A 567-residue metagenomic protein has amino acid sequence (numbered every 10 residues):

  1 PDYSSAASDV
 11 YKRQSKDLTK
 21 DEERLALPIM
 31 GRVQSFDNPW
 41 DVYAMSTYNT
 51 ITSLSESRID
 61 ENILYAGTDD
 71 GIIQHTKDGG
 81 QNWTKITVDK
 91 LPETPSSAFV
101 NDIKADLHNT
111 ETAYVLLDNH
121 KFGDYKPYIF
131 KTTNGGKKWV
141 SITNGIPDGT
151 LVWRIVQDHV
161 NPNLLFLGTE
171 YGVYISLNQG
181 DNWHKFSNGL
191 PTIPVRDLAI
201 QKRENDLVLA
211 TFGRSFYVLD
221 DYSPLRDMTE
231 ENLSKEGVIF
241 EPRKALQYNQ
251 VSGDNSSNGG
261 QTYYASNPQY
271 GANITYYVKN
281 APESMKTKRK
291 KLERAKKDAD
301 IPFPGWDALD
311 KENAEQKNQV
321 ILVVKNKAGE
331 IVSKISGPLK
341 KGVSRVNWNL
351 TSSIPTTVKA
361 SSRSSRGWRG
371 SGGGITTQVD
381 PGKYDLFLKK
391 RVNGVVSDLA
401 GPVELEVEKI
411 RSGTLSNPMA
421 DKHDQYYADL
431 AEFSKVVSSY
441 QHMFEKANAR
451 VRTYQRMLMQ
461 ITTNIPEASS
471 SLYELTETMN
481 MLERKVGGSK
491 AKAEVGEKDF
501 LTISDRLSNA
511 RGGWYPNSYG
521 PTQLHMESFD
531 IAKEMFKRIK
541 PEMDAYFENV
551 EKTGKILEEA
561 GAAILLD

Functional and structural regions predicted by a protein language model:
P1-Y11: Single conserved hydrophobic/aromatic residue that forms the stacking wall/gate of nucleotide- or nucleobase-binding
S15-M45, V88-E93, I146, K235 (+1 more regions): Surface-exposed loop and turn segments in beta-propeller and other repeat-based domains that flank or scaffold
E22-S35, K90-N101, T143-V156, H184-E204: Conserved blade-ending motifs and adjacent loop-strand segments that build the rim/top face of beta-propeller domains
E23-S53, T110-T112, Y248-Y263, P302-W306 (+1 more regions): Surface-exposed acidic, glycine/proline-enriched linker/cap segments that occur as 15-30-residue helix-coil
I72-H75, N82, Y128-K131, K138 (+3 more regions): A short loop-to-beta-strand structural motif that recurs across blades of beta-propeller domains
S96, I331-D380, G401: Glycine-centered tight-turn motifs at strand-turn-strand junctions
S252-Q319, R345, H423, Y427 (+1 more regions): Contiguous beta-strand segments within globular domains
F387, V403-L405, V436-D567: Mature extracytoplasmic or organellar-lumen-exposed domains after removal of signal/transit peptides
